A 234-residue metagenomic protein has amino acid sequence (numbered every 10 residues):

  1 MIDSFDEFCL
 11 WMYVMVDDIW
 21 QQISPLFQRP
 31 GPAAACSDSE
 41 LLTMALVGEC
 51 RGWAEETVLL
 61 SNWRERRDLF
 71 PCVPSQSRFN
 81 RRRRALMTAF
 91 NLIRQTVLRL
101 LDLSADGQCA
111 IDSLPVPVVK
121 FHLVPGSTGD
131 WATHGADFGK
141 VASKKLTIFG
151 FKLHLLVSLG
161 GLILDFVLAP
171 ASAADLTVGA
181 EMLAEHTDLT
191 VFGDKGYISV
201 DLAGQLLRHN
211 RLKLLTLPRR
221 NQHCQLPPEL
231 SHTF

Functional and structural regions predicted by a protein language model:
M1-F234: Short alpha-helical elements
